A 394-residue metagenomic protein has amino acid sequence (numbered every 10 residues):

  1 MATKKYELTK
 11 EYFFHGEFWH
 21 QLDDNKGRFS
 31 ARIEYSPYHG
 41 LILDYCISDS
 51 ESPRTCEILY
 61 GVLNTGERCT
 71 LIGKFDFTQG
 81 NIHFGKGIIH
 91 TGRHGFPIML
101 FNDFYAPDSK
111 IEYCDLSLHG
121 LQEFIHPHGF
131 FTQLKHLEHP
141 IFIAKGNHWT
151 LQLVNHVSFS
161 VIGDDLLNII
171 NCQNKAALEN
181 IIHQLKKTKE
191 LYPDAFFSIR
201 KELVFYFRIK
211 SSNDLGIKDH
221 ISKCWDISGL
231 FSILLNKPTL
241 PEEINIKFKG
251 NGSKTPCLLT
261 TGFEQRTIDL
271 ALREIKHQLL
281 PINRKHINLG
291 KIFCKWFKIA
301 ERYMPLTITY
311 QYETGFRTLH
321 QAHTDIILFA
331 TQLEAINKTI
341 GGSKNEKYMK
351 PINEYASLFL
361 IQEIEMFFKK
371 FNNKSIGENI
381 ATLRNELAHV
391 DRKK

Functional and structural regions predicted by a protein language model:
M1-S228: Long, contiguous, compositionally biased segments that the model treats as domain-scale units
A2-K5, F248-N251, L258-K394: Amphipathic, oligomerization/interface secondary-structure segments
A31, L151, F231-S232, W296-F297 (+1 more regions): Generic hydrophobic, helix-prone segments enriched in Leu/Val/Ile
G66-R68, G73-K74, H148, N236 (+3 more regions): Glycine-centered secondary-structure boundary/capping sites
S117-H119, F124, L215-G216, N236 (+3 more regions): Helix N-terminus capping/helix-initiation residues
F196-L270: Basic/polar, acidic-poor N-terminal "presequence/leader" segments that form or can form short amphipathic helices
